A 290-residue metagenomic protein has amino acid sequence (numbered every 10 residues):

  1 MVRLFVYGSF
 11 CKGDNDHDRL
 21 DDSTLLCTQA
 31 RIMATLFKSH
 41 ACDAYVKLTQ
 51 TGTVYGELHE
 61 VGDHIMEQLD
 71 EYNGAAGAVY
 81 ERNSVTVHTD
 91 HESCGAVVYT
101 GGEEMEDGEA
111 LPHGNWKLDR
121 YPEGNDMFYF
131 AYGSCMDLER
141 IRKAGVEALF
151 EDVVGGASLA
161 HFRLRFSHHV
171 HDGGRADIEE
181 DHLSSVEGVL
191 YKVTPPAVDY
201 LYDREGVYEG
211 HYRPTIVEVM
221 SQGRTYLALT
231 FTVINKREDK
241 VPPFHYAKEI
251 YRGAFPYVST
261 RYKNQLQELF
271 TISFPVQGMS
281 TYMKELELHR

Functional and structural regions predicted by a protein language model:
M1-R290: Glycine-aromatic micro-motifs
